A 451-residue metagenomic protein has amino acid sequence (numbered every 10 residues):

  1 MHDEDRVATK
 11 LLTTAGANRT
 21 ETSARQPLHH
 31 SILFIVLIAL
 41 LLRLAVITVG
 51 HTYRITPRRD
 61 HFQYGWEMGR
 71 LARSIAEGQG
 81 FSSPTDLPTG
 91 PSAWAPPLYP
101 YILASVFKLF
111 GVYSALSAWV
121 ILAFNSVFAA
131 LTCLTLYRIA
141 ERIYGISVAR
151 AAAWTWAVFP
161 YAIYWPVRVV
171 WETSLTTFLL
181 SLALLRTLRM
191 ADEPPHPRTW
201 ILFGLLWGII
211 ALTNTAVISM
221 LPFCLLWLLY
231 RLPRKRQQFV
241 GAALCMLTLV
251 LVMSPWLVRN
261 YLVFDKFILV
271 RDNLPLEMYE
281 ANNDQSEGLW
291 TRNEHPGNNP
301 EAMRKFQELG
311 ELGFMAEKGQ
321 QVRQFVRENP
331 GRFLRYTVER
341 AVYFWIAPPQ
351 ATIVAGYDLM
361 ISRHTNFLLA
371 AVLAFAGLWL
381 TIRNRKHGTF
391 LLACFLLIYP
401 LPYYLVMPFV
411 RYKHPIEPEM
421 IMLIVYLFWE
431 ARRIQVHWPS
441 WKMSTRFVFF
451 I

Functional and structural regions predicted by a protein language model:
R19, R25, I143-S147, A183-L202 (+3 more regions): Membrane-interface transmembrane helices that cradle and orient dolichyl/undecaprenyl
V36, A93, P97-Y101, G111-L134 (+3 more regions): Loop-to-helix entry region of an early transmembrane alpha helix in multi-pass inner-membrane enzymes
A39-L42, A152-Y161, F178, L185 (+2 more regions): Short helix- or helix-capping micro-motifs that position conserved polar/aromatic residues at function-defining sites
A115, W119-V120, Q324-E328, R332-L392: Membrane-interface anchor segments at the N-terminal boundary of transmembrane helices in multi-pass membrane enzymes
A115-W119, C133-F159, T177-F178, P194-R198 (+1 more regions): Transmembrane-helix signature of polytopic, membrane-embedded enzymes that assemble or transfer cell-envelope glycans
V120-Y144, L182-R186, V372-A376: Transmembrane-helix motifs of polytopic, lipid-linked glycan transferases
A152-A153, R186, R198-N214, L225 (+2 more regions): Membrane-interface alpha helices of multi-pass inner-membrane proteins
Y261, F267-Y343: Membrane-proximal stem/loop segments at transmembrane-domain junctions that anchor or position
